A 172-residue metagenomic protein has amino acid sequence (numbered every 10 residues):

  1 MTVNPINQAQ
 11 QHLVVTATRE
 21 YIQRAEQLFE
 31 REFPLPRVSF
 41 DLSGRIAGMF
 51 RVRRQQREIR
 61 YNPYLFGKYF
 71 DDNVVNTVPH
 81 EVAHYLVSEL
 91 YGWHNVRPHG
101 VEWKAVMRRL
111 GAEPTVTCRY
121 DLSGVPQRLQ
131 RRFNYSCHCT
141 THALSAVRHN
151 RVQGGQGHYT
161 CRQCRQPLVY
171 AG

Functional and structural regions predicted by a protein language model:
M1-T2: Cross-family signature of deubiquitinases and ubiquitin-like deconjugating cysteine proteases
P5-D72, E89-G172: Metalloprotease/metallohydrolase-associated module, dominated by Zn2+-dependent proteases
N76-E89: Active-site recognition of the HExxH zinc-binding catalytic motif
